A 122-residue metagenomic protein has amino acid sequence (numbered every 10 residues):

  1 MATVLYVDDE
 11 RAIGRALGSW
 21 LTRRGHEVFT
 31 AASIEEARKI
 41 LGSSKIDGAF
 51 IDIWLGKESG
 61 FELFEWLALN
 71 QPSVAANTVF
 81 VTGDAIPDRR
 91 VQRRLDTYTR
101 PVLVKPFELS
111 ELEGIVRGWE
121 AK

Functional and structural regions predicted by a protein language model:
D8: Conserved acidic carboxylate
R11-F29, T97-R100: Two-component/phosphorelay signaling modules centered on CheY-like receiver
T30, L55-E58: Residue-level signal for the "D+5" position in two-component response regulator receiver
T30-G48: Acidic, metal-coordinating helix/loop segments flanking the phosphotransfer/catalytic sites of two-component signaling
S33, S59-E65: Acidic catalytic/metal-coordinating carboxylates
G42-S44, A68-A76, T97: Conserved phosphotransfer cores of two-component systems
D52: Active-site residues of response regulator receiver
E62, A75-A76, D84-V104, S110 (+1 more regions): Alpha4 helix (beta4-alpha4-beta5 surface) of REC/receiver domains from two-component response regulators
